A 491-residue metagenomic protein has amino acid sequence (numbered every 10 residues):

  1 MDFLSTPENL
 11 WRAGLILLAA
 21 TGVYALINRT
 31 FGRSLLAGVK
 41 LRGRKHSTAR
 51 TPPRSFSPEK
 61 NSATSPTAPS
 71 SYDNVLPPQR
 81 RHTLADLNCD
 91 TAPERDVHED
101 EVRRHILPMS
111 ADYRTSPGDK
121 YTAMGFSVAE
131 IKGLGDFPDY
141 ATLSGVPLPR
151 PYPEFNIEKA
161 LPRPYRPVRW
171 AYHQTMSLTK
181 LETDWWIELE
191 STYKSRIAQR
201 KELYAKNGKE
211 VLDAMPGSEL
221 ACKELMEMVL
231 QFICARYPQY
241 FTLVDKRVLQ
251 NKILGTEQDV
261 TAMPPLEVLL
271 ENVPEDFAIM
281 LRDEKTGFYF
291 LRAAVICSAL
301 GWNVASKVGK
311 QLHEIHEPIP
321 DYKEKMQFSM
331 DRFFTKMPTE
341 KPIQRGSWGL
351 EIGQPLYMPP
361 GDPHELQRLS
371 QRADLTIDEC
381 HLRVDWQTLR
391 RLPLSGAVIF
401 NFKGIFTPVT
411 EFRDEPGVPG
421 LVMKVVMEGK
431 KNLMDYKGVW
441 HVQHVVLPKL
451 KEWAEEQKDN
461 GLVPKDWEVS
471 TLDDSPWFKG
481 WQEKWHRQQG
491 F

Functional and structural regions predicted by a protein language model:
D2-F491: Extended, well-ordered protein cores
